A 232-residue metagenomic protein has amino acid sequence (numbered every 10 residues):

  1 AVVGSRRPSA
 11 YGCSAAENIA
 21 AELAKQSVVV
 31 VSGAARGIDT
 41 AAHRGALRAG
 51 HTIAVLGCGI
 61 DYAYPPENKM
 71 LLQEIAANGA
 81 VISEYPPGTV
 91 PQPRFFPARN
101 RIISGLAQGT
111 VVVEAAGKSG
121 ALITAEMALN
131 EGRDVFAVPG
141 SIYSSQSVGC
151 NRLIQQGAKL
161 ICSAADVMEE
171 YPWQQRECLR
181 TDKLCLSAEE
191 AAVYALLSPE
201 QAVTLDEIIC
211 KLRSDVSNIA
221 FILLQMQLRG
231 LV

Functional and structural regions predicted by a protein language model:
A1-V232: Glycine-biased, small-residue-rich flexible motifs in mid-sequence functional cores and linkers
